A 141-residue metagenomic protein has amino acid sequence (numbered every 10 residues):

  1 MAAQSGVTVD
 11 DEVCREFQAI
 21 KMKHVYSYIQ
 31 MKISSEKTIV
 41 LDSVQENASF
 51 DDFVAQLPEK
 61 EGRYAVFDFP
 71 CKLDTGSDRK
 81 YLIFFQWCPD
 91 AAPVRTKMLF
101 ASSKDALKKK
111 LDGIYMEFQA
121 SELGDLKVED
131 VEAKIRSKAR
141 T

Functional and structural regions predicted by a protein language model:
M1-L82, Q86-T141: Long, low-complexity regulatory segments enriched in Ser/Thr/Pro/Gly and acidic residues
